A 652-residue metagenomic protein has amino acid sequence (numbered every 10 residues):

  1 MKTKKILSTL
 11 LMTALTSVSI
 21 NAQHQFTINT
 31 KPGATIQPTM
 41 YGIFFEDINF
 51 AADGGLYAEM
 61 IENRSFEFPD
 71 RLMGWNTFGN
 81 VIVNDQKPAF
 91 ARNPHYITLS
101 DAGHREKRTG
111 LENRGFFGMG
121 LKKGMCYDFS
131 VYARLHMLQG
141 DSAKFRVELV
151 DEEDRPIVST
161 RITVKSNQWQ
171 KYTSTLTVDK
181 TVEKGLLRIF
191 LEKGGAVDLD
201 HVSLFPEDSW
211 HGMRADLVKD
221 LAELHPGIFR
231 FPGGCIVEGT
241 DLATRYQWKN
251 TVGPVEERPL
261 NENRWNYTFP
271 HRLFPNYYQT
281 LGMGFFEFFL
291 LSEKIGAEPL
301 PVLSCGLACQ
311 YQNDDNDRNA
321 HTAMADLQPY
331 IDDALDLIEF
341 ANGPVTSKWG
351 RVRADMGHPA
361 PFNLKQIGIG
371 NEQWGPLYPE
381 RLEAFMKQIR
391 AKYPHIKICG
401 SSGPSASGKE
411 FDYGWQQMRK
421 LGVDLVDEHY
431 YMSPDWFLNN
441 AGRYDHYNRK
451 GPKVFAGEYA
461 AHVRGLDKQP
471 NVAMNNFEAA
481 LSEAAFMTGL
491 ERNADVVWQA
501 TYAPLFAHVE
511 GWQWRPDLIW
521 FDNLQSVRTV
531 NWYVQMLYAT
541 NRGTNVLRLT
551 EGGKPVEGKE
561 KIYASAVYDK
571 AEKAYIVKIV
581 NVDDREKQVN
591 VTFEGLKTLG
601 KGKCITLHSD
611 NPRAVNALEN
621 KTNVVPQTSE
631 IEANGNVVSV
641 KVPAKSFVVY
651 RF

Functional and structural regions predicted by a protein language model:
M1-Q25: Bacterial Sec-dependent N-terminal signal peptides
Q23-T280, E298-L300, N313-Q328, N371 (+6 more regions): Extracellular and organelle-lumenal recognition/adhesion modules and their flexible linkers in secreted
I43, V131, H225, S292 (+6 more regions): Conserved, mostly hydrophobic/aromatic
L176-D179, G185-L186, P206-P226, L281-L291 (+6 more regions): An active-site-proximal structural segment forming one wall of the substrate-binding cleft that immediately precedes
L191-E192, P232-C235, C305, Q310 (+2 more regions): Active-site groove signature of glycoside hydrolases
K387-Q388, P394-K397, W415-M418, D424-N541 (+3 more regions): Catalytic-core region of carbohydrate-active enzymes that cleave or remodel glycosidic bonds
A574-N581: Short, well-ordered beta-strand segments enriched in hydrophobic/aromatic residues
V582-F652: C-terminal beta-sandwich/jelly-roll accessory domains of carbohydrate-active enzymes
